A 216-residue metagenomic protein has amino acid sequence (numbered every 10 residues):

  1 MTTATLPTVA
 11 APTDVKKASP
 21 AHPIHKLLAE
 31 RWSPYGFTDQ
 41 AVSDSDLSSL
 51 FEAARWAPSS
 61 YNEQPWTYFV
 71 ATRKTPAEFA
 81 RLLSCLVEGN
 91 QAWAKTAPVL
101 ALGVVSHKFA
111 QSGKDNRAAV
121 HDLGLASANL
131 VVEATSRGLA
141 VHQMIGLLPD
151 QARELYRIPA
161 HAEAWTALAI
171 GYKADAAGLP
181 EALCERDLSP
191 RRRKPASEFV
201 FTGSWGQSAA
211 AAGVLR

Functional and structural regions predicted by a protein language model:
M1-R216: Acidic, surface-exposed loops and disordered segments
